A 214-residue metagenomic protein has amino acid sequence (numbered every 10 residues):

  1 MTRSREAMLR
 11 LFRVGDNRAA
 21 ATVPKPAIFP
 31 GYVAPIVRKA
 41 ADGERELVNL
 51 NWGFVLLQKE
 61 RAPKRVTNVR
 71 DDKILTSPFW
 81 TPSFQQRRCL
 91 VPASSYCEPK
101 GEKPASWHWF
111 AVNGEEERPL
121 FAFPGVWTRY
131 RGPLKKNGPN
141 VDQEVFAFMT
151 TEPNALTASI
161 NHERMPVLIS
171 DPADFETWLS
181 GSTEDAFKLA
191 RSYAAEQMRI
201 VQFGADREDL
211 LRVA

Functional and structural regions predicted by a protein language model:
M1-A214: Short linear sequence motif anchored by a di-proline
